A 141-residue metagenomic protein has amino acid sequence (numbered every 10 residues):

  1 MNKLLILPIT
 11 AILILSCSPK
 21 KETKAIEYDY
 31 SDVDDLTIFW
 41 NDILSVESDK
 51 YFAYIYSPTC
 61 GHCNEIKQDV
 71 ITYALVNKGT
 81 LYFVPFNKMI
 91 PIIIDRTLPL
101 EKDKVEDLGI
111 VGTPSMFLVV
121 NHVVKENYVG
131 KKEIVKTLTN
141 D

Functional and structural regions predicted by a protein language model:
M1-L4: Positively charged n-region of N-terminal signal peptides that target proteins for export
I9-A11: Hydrophobic helical h-region of N-terminal Sec-dependent signal peptides in bacterial secretory/periplasmic proteins
L15-S16: C-terminal motif of bacterial Sec signal peptides marking the signal peptidase cleavage site
K20-K50, L138-D141: N-terminal leader/targeting and pre-domain segments
D42-G79: Local sequence-structure signature of Cys/Sec-based thiol-disulfide redox active-site neighborhoods
G79-P99: Thiol-based oxidoreductase modules, predominantly thioredoxin-like and allied folds used for disulfide exchange
I92-T113, V119-H122: Structural alpha/beta surface segment adjacent to cysteine/selenocysteine redox centers across thiol/disulfide enzymes
V111-D141: Non-catalytic, surface beta->alpha helical segment in thiol-disulfide oxidoreductase systems
